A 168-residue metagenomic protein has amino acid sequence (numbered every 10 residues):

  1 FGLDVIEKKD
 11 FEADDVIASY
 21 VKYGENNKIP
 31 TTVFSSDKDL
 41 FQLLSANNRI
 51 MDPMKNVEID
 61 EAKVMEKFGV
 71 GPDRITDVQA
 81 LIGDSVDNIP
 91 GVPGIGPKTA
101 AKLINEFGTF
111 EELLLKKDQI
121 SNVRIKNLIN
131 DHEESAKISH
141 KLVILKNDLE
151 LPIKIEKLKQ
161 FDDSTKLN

Functional and structural regions predicted by a protein language model:
F1-E156: Extended two-metal-dependent nuclease catalytic cores across DNA- and RNA-processing enzymes
I155-N168: Short, intrinsically disordered, charge-balanced linker/junction segments flanking boundaries in proteins
